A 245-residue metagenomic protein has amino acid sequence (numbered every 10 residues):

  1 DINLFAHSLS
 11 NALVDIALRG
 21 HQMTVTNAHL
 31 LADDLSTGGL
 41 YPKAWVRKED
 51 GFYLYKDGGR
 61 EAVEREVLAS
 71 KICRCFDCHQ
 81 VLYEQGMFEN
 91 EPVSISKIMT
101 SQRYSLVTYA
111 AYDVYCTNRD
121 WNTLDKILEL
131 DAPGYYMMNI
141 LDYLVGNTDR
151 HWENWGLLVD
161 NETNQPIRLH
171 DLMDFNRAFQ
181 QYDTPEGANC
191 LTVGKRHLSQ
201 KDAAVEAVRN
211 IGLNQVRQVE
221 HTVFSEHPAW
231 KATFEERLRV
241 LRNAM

Functional and structural regions predicted by a protein language model:
D1-I140, L144-G146, L158-M245: Phosphate/dinucleotide-binding and metal-coordinating scaffold of catalytic cores in nucleotide-dependent enzymes
H151, G156-V159: Conserved protein-kinase catalytic-loop segment immediately C-terminal to the catalytic Asp of the HRD motif
